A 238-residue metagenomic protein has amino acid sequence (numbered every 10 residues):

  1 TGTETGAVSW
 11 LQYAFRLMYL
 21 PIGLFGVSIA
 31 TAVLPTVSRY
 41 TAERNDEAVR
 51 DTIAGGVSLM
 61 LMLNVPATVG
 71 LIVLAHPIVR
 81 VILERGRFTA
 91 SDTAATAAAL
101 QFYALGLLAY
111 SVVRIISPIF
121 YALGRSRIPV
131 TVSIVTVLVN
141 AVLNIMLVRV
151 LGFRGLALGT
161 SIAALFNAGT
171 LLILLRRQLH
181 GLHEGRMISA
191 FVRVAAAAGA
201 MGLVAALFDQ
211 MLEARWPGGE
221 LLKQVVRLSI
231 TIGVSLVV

Functional and structural regions predicted by a protein language model:
T1-V238: Membrane-embedded alpha-helical bundles of multi-pass transporters/translocases, especially carrier/permease families
